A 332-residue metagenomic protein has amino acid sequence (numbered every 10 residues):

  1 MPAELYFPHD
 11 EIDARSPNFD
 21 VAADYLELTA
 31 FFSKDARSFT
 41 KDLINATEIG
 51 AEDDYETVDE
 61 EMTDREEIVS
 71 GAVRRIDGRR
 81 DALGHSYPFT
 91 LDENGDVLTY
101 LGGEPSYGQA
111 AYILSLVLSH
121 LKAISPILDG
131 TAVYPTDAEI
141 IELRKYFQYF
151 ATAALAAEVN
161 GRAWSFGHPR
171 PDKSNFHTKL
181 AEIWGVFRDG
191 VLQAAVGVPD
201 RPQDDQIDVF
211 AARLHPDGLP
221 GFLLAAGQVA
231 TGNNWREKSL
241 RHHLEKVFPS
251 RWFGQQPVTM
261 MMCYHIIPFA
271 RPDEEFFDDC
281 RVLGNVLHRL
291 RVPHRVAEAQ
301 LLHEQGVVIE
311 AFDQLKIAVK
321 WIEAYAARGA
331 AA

Functional and structural regions predicted by a protein language model:
M1-K145, G329-A332: Nuclease-adjacent, charged terminal/linker segments that flank catalytic cores
L5, L26-L28, L43, L83 (+18 more regions): Generic detector of leucine side chains in alpha-helical contexts
N18, N45, N94, N160 (+3 more regions): Detector for Asparagine
N18-V21, F32-N45, K173, H177-K179 (+3 more regions): Alpha-helix initiation/capping motif
G50, G71, G78, G84 (+17 more regions): Residue-identity detector for glycine
I76, A151-V159, R213, R251-W252: Hydrophobic, Leu/Ile/Phe/Ala-enriched alpha-helical segments that form helix-helix packing faces
P135, E139-R201: Acidic-basic catalytic patches of nuclease active cores, encompassing PD-(D/E)XK and other metal-cofactor nuclease
H177-A332: Catalytic core segments in nucleotide and nucleic-acid processing enzymes
